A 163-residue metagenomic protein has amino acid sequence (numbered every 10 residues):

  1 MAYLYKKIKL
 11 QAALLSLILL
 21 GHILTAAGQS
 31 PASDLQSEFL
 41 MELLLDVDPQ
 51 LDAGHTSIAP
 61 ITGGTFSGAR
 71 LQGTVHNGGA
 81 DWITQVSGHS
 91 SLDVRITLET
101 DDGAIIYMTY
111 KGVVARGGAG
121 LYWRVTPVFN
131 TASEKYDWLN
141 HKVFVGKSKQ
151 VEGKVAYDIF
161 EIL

Functional and structural regions predicted by a protein language model:
Y3-A13: Bacterial N-terminal signal peptides that target proteins for export
A12-I23: Bacterial N-terminal signal peptides
G28-L163: Beta-strand-enriched cores of mature, soluble protein domains
